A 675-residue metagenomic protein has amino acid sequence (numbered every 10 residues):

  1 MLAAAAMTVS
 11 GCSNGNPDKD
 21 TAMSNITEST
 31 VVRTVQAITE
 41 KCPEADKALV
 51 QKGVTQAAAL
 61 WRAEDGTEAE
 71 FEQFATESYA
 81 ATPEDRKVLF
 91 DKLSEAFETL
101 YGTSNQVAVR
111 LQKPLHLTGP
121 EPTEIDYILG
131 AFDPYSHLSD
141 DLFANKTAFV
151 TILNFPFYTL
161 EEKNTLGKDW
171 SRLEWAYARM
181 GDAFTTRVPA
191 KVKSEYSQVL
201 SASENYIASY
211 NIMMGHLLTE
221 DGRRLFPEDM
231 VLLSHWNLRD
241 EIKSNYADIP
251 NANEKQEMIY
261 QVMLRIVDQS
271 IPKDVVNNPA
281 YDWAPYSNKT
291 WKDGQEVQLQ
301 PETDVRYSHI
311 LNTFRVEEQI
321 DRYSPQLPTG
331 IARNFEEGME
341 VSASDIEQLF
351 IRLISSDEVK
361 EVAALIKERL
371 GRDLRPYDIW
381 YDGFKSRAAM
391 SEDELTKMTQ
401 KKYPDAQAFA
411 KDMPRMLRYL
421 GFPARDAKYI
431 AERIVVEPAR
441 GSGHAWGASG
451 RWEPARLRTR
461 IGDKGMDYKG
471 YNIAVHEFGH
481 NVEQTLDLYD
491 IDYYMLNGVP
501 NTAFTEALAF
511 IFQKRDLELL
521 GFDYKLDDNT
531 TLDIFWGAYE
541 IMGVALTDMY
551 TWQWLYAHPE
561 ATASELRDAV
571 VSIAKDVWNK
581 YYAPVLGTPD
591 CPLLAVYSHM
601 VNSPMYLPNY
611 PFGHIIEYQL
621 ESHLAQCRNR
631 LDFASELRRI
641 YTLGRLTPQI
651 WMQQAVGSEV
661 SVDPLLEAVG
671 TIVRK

Functional and structural regions predicted by a protein language model:
T8-G11: C-terminal motif of bacterial Sec signal peptides marking the signal peptidase cleavage site
S13-G15: Bacterial signal peptide processing site
D18-Y286, T290, E317-M390, E560-K675: C-terminal, non-catalytic "cap/extension" segments appended to globular domains
N277-A280, R425-A431, D490-F504, F522-D527 (+1 more regions): Short, glycine/acidic-rich hinge or "gate" loops at secondary-structure transitions that mediate conformational
S391-E453: Auxiliary, metal-adjacent structural segments of Zn-dependent hydrolase domains
L457-L488, A509-F510: Active-site recognition of the HExxH zinc-binding catalytic motif
H480, E506-K514, I541-W552, S572 (+5 more regions): Feature representing long, continuous alpha-helical segments
L486-W536, T547, G613: Post-HExxH zinc-binding segment in Zn-dependent metallohydrolases
